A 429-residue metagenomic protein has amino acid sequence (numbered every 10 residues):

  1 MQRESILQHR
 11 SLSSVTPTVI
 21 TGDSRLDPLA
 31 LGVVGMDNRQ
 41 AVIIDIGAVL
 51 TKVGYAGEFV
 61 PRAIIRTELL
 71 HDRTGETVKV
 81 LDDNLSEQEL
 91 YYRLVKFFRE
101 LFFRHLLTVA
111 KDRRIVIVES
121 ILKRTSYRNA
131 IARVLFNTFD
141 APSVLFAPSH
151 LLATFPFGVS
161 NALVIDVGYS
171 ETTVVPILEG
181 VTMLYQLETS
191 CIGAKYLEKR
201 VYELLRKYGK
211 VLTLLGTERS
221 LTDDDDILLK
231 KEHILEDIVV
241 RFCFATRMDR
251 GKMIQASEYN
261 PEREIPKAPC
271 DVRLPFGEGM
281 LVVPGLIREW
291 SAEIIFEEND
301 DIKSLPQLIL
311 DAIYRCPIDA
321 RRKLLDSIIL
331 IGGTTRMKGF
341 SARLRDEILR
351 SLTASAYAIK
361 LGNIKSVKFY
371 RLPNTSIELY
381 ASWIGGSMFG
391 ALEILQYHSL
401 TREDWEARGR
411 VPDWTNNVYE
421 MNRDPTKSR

Functional and structural regions predicted by a protein language model:
M1-R429: C-terminal region/appendage detector
